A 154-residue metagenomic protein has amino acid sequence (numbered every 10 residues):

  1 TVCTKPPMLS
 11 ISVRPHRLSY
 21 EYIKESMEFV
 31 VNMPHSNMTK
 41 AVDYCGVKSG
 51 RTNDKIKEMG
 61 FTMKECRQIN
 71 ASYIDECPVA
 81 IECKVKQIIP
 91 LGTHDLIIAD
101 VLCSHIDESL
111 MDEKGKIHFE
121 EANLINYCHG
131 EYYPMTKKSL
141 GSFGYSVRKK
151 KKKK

Functional and structural regions predicted by a protein language model:
T1-K154: Basic, polyanion-binding surface patches
